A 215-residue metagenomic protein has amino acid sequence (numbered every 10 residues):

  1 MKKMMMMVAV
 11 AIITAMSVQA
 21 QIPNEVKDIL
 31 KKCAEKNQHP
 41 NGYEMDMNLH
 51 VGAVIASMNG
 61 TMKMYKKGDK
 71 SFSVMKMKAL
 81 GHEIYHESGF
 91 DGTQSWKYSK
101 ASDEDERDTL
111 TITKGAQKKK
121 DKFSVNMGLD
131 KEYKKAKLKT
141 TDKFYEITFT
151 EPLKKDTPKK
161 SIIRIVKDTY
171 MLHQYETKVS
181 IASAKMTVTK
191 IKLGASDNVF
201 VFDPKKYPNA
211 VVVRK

Functional and structural regions predicted by a protein language model:
M4-M16: Sec-dependent N-terminal signal peptides
M16-K70, K206-K215: N-terminal leader/targeting segments and the immediate start of mature chains
N24-D28, S124-K137, M186: A short, amphipathic edge element
C33, G60-M64, H86-S88, K160-I165 (+1 more regions): Hydrophobic/aromatic beta-strand elements that line small-molecule binding cavities or substrate pockets in beta-rich
H39-D46, K67-V74, T141-T148, T169-Y175: Short, hydrophobic/aromatic-rich segments at coil-to-beta transitions
G52-S57, L80-E83, K155-T157, S180-S183: Solvent-exposed loop/turn segments connecting transmembrane beta-strands in outer-membrane beta-barrel proteins
K63-K119, A182-K185: An acidic-aromatic
L138-R214: Gly/Pro-enriched, hydrophobic low-complexity segments that function as extracytoplasmic propeptides/linkers
